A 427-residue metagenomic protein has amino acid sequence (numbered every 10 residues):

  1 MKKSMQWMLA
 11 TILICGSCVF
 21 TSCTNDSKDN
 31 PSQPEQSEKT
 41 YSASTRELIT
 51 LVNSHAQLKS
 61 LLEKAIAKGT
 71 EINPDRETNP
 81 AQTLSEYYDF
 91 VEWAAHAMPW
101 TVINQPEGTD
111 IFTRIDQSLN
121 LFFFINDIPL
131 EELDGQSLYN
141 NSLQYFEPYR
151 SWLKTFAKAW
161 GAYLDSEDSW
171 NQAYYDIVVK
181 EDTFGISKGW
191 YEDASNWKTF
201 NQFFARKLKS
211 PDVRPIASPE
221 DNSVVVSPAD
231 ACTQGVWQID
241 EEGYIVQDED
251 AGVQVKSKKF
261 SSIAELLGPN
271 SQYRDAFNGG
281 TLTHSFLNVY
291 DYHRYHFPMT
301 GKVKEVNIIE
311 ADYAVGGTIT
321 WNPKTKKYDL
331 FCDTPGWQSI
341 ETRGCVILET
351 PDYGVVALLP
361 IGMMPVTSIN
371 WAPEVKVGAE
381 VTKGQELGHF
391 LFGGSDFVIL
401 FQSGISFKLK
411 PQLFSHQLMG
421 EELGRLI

Functional and structural regions predicted by a protein language model:
M1-L9: Bacterial N-terminal signal peptides that target proteins for export
K2-K3, D29-Q33, W371: Intrinsic low-complexity, intrinsically disordered segments enriched in polar/basic residues
L9-S17: Hydrophobic helical h-region of N-terminal Sec-dependent signal peptides in bacterial secretory/periplasmic proteins
S17-S37: Bacterial Sec-dependent N-terminal signal peptides
P34-I427: Contiguous, well-folded functional domains in the mature portion of proteins
